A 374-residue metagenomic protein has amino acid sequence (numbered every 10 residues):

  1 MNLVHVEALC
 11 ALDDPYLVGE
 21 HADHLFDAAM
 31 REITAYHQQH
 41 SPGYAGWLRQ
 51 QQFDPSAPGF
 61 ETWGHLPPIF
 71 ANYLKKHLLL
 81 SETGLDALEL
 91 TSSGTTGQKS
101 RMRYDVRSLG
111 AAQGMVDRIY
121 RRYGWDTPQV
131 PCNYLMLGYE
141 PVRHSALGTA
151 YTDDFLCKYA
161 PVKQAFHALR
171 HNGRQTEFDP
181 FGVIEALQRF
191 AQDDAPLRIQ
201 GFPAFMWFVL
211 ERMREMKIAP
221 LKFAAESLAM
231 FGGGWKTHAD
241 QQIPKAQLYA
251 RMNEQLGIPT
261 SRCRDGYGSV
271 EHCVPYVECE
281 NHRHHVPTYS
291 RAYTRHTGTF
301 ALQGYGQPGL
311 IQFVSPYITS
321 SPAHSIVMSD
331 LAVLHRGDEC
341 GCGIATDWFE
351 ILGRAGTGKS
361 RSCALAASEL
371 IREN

Functional and structural regions predicted by a protein language model:
M1-D14, H24, Q50-D54, R122 (+2 more regions): Domain-scale activation on soluble regions of proteins
M1-Y36, A150-Y151, C157-N374: Active-site glycine/GP-rich loop and adjacent strand/helix microenvironment that borders small-molecule binding pockets
E20-H24, A35-T91, K99-Y104, D117-D126 (+1 more regions): Active-site diphosphate/adenylate-binding microenvironment
P55-F60, Q129, I258-C263: Short, surface-exposed acidic
G97-D105, C132-G138, V142, H167-H171 (+1 more regions): Short acidic, glycine/Ser/Thr-rich loop/turn "cap" segments at secondary-structure junctions
M102-A111, M115-V116, T149-T152: "Short basic amphipathic alpha-helical interaction patches in structured regions
G114-D126, I184-A191: Conserved ATP-dependent adenylate/AMP-binding module captured primarily in the ANL superfamily
R122-Y159: Conserved AMP-binding loop of ANL adenylate-forming enzymes
